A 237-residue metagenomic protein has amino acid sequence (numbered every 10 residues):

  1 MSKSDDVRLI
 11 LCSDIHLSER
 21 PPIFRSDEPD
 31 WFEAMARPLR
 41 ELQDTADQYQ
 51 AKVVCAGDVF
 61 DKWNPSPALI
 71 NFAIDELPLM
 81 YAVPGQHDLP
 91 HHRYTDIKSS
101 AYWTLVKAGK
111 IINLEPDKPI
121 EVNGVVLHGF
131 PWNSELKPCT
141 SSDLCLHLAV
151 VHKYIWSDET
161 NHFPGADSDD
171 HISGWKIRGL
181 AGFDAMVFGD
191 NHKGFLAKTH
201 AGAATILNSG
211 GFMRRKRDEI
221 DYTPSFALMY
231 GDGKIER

Functional and structural regions predicted by a protein language model:
S2-I10, P119-G129, S142-L148, A201-T205 (+1 more regions): Beta-strand-turn-beta hairpins that frame and shape the catalytic cleft of phosphate-ester-processing enzymes
S2-R8, I15, E19-I120: Core catalytic region of metal-dependent phosphoesterases/phosphodiesterases, especially metallo-beta-lactamase-like
D6, Q48-A51, E76-M80, G124 (+3 more regions): Short glycine/proline-enriched coil/turn segments at helix->beta-strand junctions
I10, V54, Y81-V83, I112-L114 (+5 more regions): Hydrophobic/aromatic beta-strand patches that form the interior of the parallel beta-sheet core in alpha/beta enzyme
D14, G57-D58, G85-Q86, H152 (+2 more regions): Active-site glycine-centered loops adjacent to acidic/histidine catalytic or metal-binding residues that shape
L17, F72-A73, Y81-P84, D88-K176: Conserved catalytic scaffold of divalent metal-dependent phosphoesterases
S66, F130-L136, H192-K193, G211-R214: Short beta->alpha connector loops
Y81-A82, H162-G233: Conserved beta-sheet core of the metallophosphoesterase superfamily
